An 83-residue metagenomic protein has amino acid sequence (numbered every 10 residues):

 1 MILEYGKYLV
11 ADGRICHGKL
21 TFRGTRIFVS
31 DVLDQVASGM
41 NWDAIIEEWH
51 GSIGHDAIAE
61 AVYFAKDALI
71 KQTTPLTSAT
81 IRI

Functional and structural regions predicted by a protein language model:
L3-A44: A short, structured beta-strand/loop element
F28-I83: Long, charge-rich, low-complexity alpha-helical segments
